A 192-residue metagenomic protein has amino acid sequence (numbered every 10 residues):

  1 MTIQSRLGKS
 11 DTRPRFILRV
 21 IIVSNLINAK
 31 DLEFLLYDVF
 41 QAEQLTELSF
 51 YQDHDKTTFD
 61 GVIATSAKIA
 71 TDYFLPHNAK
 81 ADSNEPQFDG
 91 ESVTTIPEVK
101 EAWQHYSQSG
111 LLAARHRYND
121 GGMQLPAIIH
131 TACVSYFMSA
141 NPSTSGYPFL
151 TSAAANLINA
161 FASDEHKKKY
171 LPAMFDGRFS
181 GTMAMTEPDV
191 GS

Functional and structural regions predicted by a protein language model:
R13-G146, E165, K169, S180: Amphipathic, small/basic residue-rich leader segments at the start of a protein or domain
A114-Y118, T151, A184-D189: Cysteine-centered functional microenvironments
G121, L157-I158: Residues marking the start of alpha-helices
T131-S135, S152-L157, M183: Contiguous, well-ordered alpha-helical segments that form the cores/surfaces of helical PPI scaffolds
A155, F161-S192: Phosphate/diphosphate-binding loops
